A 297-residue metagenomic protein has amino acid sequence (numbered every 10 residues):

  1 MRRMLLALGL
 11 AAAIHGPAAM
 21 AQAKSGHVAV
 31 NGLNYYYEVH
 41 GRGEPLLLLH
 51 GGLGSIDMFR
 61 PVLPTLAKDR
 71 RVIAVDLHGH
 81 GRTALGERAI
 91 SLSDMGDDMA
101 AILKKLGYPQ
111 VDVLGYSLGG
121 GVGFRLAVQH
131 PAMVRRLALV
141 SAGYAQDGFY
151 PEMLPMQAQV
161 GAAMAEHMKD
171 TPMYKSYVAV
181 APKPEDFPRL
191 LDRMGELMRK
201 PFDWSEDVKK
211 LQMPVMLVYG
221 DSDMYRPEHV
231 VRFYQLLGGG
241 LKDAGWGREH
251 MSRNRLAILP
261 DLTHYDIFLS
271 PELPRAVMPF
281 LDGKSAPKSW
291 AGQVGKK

Functional and structural regions predicted by a protein language model:
N31, A74-L114: Active-site loop/oxyanion-hole signature of alpha/beta-hydrolase fold enzymes
L33-A84: Conserved HGGG/HGGXW glycine-rich cap/lid loop of the alpha/beta-hydrolase fold
G121-Q129, R135-Y174: Flexible "cap/lid" loop of the alpha/beta hydrolase fold
L191-D207: Active-site nucleophile elbow and catalytic-triad environment of alpha/beta-hydrolase enzymes
L211, L217-Y219: Short beta-strand/loop motif that positions the catalytic acidic residue of the alpha/beta-hydrolase fold
S222-Y225, H264-Y265: Acidic catalytic loop of the alpha/beta-hydrolase fold
M224-R232, L241: Conserved alpha/beta-hydrolase "acid-adjacent" motif
A244, E249-K297: Catalytic active-site module of serine/aspartate enzymes centered on a nucleophile-bearing elbow/loop
